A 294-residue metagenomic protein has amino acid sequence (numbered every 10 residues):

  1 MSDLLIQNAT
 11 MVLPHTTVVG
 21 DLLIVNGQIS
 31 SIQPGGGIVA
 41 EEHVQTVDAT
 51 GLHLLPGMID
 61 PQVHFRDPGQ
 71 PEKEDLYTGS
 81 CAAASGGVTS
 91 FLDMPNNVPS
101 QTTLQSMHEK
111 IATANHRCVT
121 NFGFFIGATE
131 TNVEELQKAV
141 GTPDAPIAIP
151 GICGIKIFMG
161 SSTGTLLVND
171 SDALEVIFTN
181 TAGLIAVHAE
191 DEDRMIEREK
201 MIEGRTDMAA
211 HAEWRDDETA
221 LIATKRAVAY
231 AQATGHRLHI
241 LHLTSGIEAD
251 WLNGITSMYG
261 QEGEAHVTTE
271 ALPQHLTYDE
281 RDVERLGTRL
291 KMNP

Functional and structural regions predicted by a protein language model:
S2-G57: Histidine-rich, glycine-flanked metal-binding segment
N8-A9, P14-H15, A49-T50, G57 (+7 more regions): Fold-independent oxyanion-binding glycine-rich loops and adjacent beta-strand/coil segments at enzyme active sites
A9, G27, G51, Q62 (+8 more regions): Divalent metal-coordination and catalytic microenvironments
S31, S90, N121, G151-G154: Residues at the N-termini of beta-strands
L52-R117: Metal-associated gating/positioning segment near the N- to mid-region
H64-K73, T89-L104, G123-E135, F158-N169 (+3 more regions): Divalent metal-binding segments
A112-A128: A glycine-rich helix N-cap at a beta->alpha junction
E134-P294: Histidine/acidic residue-rich metal-binding segments in metalloenzymes
